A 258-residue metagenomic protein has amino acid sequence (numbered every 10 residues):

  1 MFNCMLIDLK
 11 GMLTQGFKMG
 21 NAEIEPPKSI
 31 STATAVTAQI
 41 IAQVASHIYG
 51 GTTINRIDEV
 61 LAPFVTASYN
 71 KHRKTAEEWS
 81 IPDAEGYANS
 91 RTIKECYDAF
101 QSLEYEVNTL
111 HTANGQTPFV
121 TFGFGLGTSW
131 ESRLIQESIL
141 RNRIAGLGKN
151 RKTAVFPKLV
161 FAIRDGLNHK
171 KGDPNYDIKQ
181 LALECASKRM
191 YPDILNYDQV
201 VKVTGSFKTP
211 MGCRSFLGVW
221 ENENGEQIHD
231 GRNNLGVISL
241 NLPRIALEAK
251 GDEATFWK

Functional and structural regions predicted by a protein language model:
M1-K258: Conserved catalytic cores of very large enzyme subunits
